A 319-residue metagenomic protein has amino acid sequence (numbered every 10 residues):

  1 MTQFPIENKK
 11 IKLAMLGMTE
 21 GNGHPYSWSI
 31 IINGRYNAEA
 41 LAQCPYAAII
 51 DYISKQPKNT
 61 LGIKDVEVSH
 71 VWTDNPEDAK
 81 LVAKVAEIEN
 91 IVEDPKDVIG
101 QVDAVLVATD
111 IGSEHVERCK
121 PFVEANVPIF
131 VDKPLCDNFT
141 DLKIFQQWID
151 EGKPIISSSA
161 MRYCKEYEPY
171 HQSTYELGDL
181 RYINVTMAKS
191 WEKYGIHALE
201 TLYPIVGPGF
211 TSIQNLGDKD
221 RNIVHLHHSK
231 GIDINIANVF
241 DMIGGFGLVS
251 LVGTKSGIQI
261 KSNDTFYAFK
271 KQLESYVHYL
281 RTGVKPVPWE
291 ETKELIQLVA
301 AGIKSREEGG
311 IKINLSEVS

Functional and structural regions predicted by a protein language model:
M1-K10, Q56-N59, D97, Q101 (+2 more regions): C-terminal helix-rich "cap/oligomerization" subdomain common to oxidoreductases
T2-A83, M161-C164, V287: N-terminal Rossmann-like dinucleotide-binding module
P25, A79, Y167, A198-L199 (+3 more regions): A general structural signal for well-ordered alpha-helical segments in protein cores
N75-Q147: Beta-loop-alpha module in the N-terminal Rossmann-like domain of NAD(P)-dependent dehydrogenases, especially those
N126, G152, G309-G310: Glycine-centered short loops/turns at secondary-structure junctions
F130, L135-Y194: A contiguous active-site-proximal alpha/beta segment in oxidoreductase catalytic domains
R181-G244, E290-Q297: Rossmann-like dinucleotide-binding domain that binds NAD(P)(H)
I243-V284: Interdomain hinge/lid region at the active-site interface of Rossmann-like NAD(P)-dependent oxidoreductases
